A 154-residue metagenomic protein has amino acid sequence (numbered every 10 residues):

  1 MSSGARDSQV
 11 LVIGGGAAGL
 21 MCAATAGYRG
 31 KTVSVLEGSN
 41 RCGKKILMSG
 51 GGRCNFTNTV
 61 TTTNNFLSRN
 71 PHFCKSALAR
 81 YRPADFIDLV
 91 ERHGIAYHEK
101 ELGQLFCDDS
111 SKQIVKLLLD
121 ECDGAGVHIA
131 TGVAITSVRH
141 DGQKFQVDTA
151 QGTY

Functional and structural regions predicted by a protein language model:
M1-S3: Basic/polar N-terminal segments that are highly enriched at the extreme N-terminus, encompassing both cleavable
R6-S8, D148-Y154: Core beta-strand elements of the Rossmann-like FAD/NAD(P) dinucleotide-binding domain in flavoenzyme oxidoreductases
D7-S8, G30-K31, C42, A125 (+1 more regions): Short coil/turn connectors at secondary-structure junctions
S8-V35: N-terminal Rossmann-like FAD-binding beta1-loop-alpha1 element of flavoenzymes
L11-I13, L36, I135, T153-Y154: Short hydrophobic core segments
C22, K45, H140: Short glycine-/acidic-enriched loop or helix-start segments at secondary-structure transitions that form or flank
G38-N40, K44-H128, V133: Conserved N-terminal/central alpha/beta ligand/cofactor-binding core
T131-K144: A conserved short coil-to-beta-strand element within the FAD-binding core of flavoproteins
